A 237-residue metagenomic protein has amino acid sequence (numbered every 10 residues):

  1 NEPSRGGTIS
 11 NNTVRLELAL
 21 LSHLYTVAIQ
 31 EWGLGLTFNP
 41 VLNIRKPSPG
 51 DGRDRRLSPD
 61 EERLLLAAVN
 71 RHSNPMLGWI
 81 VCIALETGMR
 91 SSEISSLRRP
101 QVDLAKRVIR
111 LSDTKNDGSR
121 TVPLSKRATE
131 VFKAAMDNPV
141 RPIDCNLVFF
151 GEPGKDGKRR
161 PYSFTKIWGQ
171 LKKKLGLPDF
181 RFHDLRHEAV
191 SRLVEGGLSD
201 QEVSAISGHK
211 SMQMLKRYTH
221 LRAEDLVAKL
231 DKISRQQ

Functional and structural regions predicted by a protein language model:
S4-L20, Q30, L34-S91, S95-S96 (+4 more regions): Basic, Lys/Arg- and aromatic-enriched nucleic-acid-binding interface segment
I9-S10, R160, K210-S211: Short coil turns linking two alpha-helices in DNA-binding domains
N12, C82, E86-E93, I167-K172 (+3 more regions): C-terminal catalytic core of tyrosine-transesterase DNA break-rejoin enzymes
S22-Y25, I29, R222-L226: C-terminal flanking helix
S48, R56, D113-D117, D200 (+1 more regions): Catalytic-site neighborhood detector that most strongly recognizes the C-terminal catalytic loop/helix of tyrosine
S58, L65, W168, L215-Y218: Mobile genetic element proteins and their domesticated derivatives, centered on retroelements and DNA transposons
D60, K106, S125-P178: Active-site/catalytic core of tyrosine-dependent DNA strand-transfer enzymes
L64-A68, R120-K126, E130, A134 (+3 more regions): DNA/chromatin major-groove-contacting recognition/catalytic segments
